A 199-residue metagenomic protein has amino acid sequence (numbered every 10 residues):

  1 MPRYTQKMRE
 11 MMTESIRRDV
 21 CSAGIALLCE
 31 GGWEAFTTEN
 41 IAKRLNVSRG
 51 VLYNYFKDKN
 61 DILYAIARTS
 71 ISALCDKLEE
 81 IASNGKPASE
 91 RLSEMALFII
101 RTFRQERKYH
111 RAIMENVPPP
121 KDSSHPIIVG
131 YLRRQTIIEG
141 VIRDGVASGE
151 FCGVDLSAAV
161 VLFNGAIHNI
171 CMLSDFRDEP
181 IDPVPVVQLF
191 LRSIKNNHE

Functional and structural regions predicted by a protein language model:
M1-G31, A35-R44, D61: Basic, helix-initiating cap at the start of DNA-binding domains
M1-R3, R101, T136-S148, C152 (+1 more regions): C-terminal peripheral helix-coil segments that are non-catalytic and often amphipathic
T13-G24, I41, I66-S70, L74 (+2 more regions): Generic hydrophobic, amphipathic alpha-helix propensity
N46-F56: Short hydrophobic/aromatic patch on the recognition helix
N60-I62, K108: A secondary-structure capping/hinge motif
A65, T69, E79-Q105, A159-F163 (+1 more regions): Hydrophobic alpha-helical connector segments
S72-C75, D122-S148, S157-V161, M172: Amphipathic alpha-helical packing segments from all-alpha helical-bundle domains
I100-D122: Amphipathic alpha-helical segments used for helix-helix packing
